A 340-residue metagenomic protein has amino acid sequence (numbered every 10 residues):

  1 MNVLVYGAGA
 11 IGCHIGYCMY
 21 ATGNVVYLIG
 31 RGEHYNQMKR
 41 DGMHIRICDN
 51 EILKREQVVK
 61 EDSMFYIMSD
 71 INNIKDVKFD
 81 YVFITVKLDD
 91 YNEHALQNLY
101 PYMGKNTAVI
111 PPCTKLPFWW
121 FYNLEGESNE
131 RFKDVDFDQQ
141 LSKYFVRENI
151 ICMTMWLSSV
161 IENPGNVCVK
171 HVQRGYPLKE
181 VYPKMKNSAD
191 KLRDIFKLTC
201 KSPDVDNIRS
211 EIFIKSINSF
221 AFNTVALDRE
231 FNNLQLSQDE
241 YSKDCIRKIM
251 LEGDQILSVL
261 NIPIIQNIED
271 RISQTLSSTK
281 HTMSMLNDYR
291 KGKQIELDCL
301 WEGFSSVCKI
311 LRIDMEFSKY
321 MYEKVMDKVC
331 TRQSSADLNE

Functional and structural regions predicted by a protein language model:
M1, D80, R174: Nucleotide donor/acceptor-binding cores
M1-L53: NAD(P)+-binding Rossmann beta1-loop-alpha1 motif at the extreme N-terminus of oxidoreductases
L4, Y27, A108-I110, I151 (+1 more regions): A structural signal for isolated positions on well-ordered beta-strands in alpha/beta enzyme cores
I29, C48, M68-I71, M153-M155 (+1 more regions): Conserved beta-strand termini and adjacent loop/short-helix elements that scaffold enzyme active sites in alpha/beta
E56-N163: Rossmann-like NAD(P)(H) cofactor-binding subdomain of soluble oxidoreductases
Y102, K143-W156, N163-K215, F220-I264: Internal alpha-helical scaffold of NAD(P)-dependent oxidoreductase catalytic cores
M103, P117-E127, C168-P177, E230-L236 (+1 more regions): Helix-loop-beta segment of a Rossmann-like dinucleotide-binding subdomain
D244-E340: NAD(P)-dependent Rossmann-like dehydrogenase/reductase catalytic/cofactor-binding core
